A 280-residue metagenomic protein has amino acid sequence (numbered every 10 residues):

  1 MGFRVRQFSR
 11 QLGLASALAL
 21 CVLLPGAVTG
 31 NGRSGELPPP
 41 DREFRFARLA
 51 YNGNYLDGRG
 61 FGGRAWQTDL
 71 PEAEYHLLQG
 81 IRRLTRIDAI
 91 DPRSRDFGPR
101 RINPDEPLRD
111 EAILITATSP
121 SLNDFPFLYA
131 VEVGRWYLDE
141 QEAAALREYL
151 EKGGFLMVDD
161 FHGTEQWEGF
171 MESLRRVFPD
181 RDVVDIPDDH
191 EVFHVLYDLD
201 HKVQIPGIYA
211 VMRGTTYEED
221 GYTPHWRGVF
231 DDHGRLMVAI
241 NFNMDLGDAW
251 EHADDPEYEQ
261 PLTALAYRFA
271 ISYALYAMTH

Functional and structural regions predicted by a protein language model:
M1-F8: N-terminal secretory signal peptides that target proteins for export/translocation
G13-P25: Bacterial N-terminal signal peptides
V28-F127, V133-G134, D245-D248, H252-H280: Aromatic-Pro/Gly-enriched surface loop or interdomain linker that acts as a lid/target-recognition segment
F46, L122, F127-W167: Short alpha-beta junction capping motif
N54-F61, E165-G247, E251-H252, L262 (+1 more regions): An acidic, glycine-rich "communication" segment
E72-H76, G80, Q141, A145 (+5 more regions): Extracytoplasmic/secreted proteins, especially bacterial periplasmic and envelope-associated proteins
T85, G154, V177-R181, A277: A generic secondary-structure signal for well-formed alpha-helical elements
D110-A117, G134, D139-A145, Y222-H225: Alpha-helical scaffolding within the catalytic cores of extracellular/periplasmic polymer-degrading hydrolases
